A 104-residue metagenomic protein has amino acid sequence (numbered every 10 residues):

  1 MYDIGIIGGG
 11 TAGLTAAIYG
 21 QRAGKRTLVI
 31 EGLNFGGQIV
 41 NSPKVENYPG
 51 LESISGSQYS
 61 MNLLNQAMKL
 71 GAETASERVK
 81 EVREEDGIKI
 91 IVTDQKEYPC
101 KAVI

Functional and structural regions predicted by a protein language model:
M1-A12: Beta1/beta-strand and adjacent pyrophosphate-binding region of the FAD-binding site in flavoprotein oxidoreductases
Y2, T93-A102: Core beta-strand elements of the Rossmann-like FAD/NAD(P) dinucleotide-binding domain in flavoenzyme oxidoreductases
G5-I7, R22-N41: Glycine-rich FAD pyrophosphate-binding loop
G13, G36, I54: Flexible, glycine-rich phosphate/dinucleotide-binding loops and adjacent beta-alpha linkers at cofactor/substrate
T15, N34, N62: Short Gly/charged-rich anion-binding patches and loops
A17, Q21: Gly/Ala-rich phosphate-binding loop of Rossmann-like dinucleotide-binding domains, activating on the conserved
L28-I30, A75, I104: Hydrophobic/aromatic beta-strand patches that form the interior of the parallel beta-sheet core in alpha/beta enzyme
V40-E97: N-terminal Rossmann-like dinucleotide/flavin-binding domain of flavoprotein oxidoreductases that bind FAD/FMN
